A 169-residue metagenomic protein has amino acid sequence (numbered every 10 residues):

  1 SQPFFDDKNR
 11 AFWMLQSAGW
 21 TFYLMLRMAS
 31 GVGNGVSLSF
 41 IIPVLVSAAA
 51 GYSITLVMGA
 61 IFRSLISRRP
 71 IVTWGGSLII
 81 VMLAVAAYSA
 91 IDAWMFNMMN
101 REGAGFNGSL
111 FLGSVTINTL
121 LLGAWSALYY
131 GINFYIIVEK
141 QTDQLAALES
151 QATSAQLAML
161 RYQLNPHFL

Functional and structural regions predicted by a protein language model:
S1-D143: Hydrophobic alpha-helices of bacterial signal-transduction systems
Y130-Y162: Cytosolic signal-transmission helices at domain junctions
R161-L169: Conserved phosphoacceptor histidine of two-component systems
